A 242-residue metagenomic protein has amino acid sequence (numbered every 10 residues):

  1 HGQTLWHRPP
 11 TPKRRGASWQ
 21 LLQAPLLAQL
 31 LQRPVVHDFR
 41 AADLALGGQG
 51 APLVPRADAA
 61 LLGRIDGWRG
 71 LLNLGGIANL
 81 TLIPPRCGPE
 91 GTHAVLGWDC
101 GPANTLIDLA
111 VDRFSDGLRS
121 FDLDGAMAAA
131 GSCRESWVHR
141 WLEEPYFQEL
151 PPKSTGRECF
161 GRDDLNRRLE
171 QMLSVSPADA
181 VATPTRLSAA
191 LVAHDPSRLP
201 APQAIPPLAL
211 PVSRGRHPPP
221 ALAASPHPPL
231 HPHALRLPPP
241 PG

Functional and structural regions predicted by a protein language model:
H1-L21: Short beta-strand-loop/turn "lid" adjacent to the catalytic site in phosphate-handling enzymes
K13, D179, T183, P219-P220: Acidic, glycine-enriched active-site microenvironments
W19-Q23, Q49-I65: Active-site glycine-rich loop that binds ribose-phosphate moieties when present
L21-L22, L26-A45: Conserved catalytic cysteine-centered active-site region of acyl-thioester-dependent Claisen-condensing enzymes
R69-N73, V95-G97: Short glycine-aspartate micro-motif
N73-I77, G101-A103, L210-P220: A short acidic Gly-Thr/Ser loop motif
P84-R86, L109, A190-G242: Catalytic phosphate/nucleotide-handling subdomain of diverse soluble enzymes
H93-A193: Conserved ATP-utilizing enzyme core subdomain
